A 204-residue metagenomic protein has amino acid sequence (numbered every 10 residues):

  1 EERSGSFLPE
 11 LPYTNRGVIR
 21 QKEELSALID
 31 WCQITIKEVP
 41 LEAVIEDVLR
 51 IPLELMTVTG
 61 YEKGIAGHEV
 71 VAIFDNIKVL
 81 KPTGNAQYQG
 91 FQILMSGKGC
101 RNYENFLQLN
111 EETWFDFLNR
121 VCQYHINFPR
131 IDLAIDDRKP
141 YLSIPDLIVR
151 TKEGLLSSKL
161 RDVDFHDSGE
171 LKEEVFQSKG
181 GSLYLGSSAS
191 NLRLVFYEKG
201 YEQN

Functional and structural regions predicted by a protein language model:
E1-Q203: Structured, helix-rich domain cores that form ligand/interaction pockets
